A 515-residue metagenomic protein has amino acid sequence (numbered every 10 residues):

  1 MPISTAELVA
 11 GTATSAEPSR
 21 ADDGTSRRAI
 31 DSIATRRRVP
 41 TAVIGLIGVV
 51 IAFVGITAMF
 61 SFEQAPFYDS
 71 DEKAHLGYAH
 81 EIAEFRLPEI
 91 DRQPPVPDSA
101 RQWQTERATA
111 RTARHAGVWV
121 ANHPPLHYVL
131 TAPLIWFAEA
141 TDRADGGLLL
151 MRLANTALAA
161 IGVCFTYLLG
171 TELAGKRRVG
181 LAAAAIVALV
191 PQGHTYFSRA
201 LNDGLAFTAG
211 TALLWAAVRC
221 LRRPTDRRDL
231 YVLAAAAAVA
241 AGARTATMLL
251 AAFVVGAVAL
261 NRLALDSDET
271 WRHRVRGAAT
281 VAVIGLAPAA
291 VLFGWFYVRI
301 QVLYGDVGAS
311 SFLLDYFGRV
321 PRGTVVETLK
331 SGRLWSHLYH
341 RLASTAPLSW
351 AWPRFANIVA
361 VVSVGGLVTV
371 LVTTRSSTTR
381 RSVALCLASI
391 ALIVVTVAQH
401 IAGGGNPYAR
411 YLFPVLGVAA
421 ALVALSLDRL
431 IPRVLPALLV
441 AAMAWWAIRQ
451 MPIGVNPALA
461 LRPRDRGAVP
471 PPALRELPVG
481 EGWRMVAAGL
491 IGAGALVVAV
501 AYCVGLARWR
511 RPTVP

Functional and structural regions predicted by a protein language model:
E72, H80-R152, G318-R319, S344-W352: Interfacial juxtamembrane loops and adjacent helix segments that form the catalytic/substrate-binding surfaces
T141-D145, T166-L189: Transmembrane-helix signature of polytopic, membrane-embedded enzymes that assemble or transfer cell-envelope glycans
L149-A174, A212: Transmembrane-helix motifs of polytopic, lipid-linked glycan transferases
A174, L213-D229, A240, R262-L265: Membrane-interface transmembrane helices that cradle and orient dolichyl/undecaprenyl
C220-R222, L250-A289: Perimembrane helix-loop-helix junctions
D229-T245, L250-V255: Membrane-interface alpha helices of multi-pass inner-membrane proteins
V281, W352-R354, P432-P515: Transmembrane helical bundles and short interhelical boundary loops of multi-pass, membrane-embedded
Y297, Q301-T373, V469-L490: Membrane-lumen/periplasm interface segments of multi-pass, membrane-embedded glycan/lipid transferases
